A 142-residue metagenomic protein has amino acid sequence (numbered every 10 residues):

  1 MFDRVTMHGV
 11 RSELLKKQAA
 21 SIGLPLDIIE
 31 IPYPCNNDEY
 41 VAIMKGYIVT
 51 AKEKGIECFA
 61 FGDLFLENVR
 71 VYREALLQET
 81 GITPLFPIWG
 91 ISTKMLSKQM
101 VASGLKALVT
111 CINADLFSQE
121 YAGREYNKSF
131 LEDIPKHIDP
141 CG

Functional and structural regions predicted by a protein language model:
M1-G142: Nucleotide-activated chemistry modules centered on ATP-dependent adenylation/adenylyltransferase
